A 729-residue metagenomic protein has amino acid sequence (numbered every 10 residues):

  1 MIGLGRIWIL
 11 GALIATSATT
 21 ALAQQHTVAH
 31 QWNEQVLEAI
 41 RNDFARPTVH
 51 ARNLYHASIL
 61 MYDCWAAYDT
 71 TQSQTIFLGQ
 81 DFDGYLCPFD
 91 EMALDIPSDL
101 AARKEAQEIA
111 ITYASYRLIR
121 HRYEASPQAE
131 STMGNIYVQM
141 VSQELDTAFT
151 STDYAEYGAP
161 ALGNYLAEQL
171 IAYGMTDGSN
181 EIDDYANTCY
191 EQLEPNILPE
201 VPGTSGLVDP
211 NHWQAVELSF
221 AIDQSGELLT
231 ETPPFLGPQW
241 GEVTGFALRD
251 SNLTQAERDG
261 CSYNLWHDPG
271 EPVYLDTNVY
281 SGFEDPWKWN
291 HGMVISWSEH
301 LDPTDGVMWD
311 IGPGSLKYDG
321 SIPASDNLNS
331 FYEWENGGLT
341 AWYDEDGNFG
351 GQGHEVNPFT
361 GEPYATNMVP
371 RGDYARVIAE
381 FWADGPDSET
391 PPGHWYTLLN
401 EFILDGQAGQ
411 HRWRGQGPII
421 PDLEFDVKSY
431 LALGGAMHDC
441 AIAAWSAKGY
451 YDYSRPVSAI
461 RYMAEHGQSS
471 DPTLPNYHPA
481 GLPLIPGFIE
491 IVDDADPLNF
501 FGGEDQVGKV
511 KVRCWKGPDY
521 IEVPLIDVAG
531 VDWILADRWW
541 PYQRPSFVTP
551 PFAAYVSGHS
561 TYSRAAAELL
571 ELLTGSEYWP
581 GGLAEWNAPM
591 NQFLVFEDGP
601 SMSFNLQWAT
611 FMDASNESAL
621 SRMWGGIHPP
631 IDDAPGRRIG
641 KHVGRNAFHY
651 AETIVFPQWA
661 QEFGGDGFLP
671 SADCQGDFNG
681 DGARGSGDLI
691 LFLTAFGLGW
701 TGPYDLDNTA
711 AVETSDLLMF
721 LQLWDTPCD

Functional and structural regions predicted by a protein language model:
M1-L4: N-terminal secretory signal peptides that target proteins for export/translocation
R6-S17: Bacterial N-terminal signal peptides
T19-A23: Sec/Tat signal peptide C-region and signal peptidase I cleavage site
Q24-A672: Acidic/polar surface patches and capping/hinge elements
D666-D729: Cellulosome-associated attachment modules in secreted, modular CAZymes
